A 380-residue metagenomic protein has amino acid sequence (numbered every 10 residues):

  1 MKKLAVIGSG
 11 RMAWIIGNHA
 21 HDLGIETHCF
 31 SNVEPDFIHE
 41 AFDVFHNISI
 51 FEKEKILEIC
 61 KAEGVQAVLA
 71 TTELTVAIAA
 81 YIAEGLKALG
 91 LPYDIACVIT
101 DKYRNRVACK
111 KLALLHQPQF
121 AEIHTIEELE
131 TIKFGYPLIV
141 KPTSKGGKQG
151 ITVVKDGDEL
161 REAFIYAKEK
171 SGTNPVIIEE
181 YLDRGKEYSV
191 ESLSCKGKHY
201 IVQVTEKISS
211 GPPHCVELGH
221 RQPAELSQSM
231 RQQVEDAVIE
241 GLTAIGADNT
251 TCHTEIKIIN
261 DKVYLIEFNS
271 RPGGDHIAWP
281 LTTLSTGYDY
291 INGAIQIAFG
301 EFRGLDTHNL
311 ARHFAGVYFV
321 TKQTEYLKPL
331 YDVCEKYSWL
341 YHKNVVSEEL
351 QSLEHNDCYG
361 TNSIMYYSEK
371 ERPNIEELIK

Functional and structural regions predicted by a protein language model:
M1-I95, F302-G304, R312, Y366-K380: ATP-binding N-terminal substructure of ATP-dependent carboxylate-amine bond-forming enzymes
G8-M12, I50-F51, L74, I123-E127 (+2 more regions): Short beta->alpha connector loops
H39-E40, L114-L115, S144-K148, A311-R312 (+1 more regions): Short glycine-enriched loop/turn motifs at secondary-structure junctions
D101-I177, K196, A224-D236, E240: Active-site nucleotide/adenylate-binding loops and adjacent lid/helix of ATP-dependent enzymes
K111, E128-L129, I295-K380: Peripheral (often C-terminal) accessory segments that flank ATP-dependent C-N-forming ligase machineries
K148, N269-S285, S347: Glycine-rich phosphate/pyrophosphate-binding beta-alpha loops
A167-P175, L182-A224, Q232-H253, K257-Y264 (+3 more regions): Phosphate-binding core of ATP-grasp and ATP-grasp-like enzymes
L281-T282, N292, Q296: Catalytic, metal-anchored helix/loop core of enzyme active sites in primary metabolism
